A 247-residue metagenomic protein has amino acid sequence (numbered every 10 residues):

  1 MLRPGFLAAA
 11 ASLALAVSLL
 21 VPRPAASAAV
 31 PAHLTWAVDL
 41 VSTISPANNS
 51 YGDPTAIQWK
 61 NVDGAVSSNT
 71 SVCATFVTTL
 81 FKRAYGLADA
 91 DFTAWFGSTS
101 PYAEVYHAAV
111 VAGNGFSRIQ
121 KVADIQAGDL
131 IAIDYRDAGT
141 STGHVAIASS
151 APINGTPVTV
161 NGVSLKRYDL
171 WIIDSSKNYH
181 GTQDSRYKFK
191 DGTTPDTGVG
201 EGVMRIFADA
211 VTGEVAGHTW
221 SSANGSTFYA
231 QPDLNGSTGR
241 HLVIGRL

Functional and structural regions predicted by a protein language model:
M1-G5: Positively charged n-region of N-terminal signal peptides that target proteins for export
A9-S18: Bacterial N-terminal signal peptides
L20-A28: Signal peptide processing junction and immediate N-terminal pro/mature segment of secreted/exported proteins
S27-A94, G217-L247: N-terminal capping segments
A90-T182: ...with weaker cross-activation on analogous glycine-rich loops/strands in unrelated enzymes
D169, S175-L247: Low-complexity, Gly/Ser/Thr/Pro-rich intrinsically disordered linker/tail segments
